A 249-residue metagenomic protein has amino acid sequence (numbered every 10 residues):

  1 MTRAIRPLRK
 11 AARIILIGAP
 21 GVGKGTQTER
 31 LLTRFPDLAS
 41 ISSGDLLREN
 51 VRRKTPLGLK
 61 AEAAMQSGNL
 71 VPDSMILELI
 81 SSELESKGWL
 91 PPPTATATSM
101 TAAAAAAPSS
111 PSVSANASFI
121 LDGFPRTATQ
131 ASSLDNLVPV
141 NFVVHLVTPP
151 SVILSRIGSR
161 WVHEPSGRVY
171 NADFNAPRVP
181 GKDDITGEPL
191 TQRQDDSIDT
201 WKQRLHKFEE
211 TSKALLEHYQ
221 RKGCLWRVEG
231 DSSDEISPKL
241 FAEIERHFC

Functional and structural regions predicted by a protein language model:
M1-C249: Glycine-rich phosphate-binding loop of ATP-dependent small-molecule kinases
